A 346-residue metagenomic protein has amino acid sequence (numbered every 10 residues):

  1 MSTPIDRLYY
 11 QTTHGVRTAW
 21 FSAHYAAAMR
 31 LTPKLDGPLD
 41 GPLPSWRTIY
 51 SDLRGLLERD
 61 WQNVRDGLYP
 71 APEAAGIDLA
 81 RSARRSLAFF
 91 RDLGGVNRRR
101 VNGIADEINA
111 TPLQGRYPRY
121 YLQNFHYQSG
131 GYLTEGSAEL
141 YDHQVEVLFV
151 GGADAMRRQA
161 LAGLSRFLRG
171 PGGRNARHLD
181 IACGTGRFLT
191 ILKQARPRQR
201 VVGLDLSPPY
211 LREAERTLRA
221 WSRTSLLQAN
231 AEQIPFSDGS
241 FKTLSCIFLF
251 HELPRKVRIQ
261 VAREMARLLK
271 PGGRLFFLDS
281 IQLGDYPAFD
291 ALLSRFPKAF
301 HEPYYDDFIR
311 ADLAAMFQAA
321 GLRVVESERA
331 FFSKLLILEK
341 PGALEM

Functional and structural regions predicted by a protein language model:
M1-G115: N-terminal accessory segments
L140, G151-R174: Conserved alpha-helix/loop element of class I SAM-dependent methyltransferases that forms part of the SAM/SAH-binding
R174-G184: Conserved class I S-adenosyl-L-methionine
L179, R187-Q233: Class I SAM-dependent methyltransferase SAM/SAH-binding core
E232-L244: A short acidic, Gly/Pro-enriched loop at the edge of an enzyme's catalytic core that lines a small-molecule cofactor
I259, F276-A320, E326-E328: C-terminal alpha-helical "lid/dimerization" subdomain adjacent to the S-adenosyl-L-methionine
I259-P271: A short glycine-rich, Lys/Arg-flanked "PGG" loop and its adjoining helix->strand segment in the class I
A320-M346: Core SAM-dependent methyltransferase catalytic element
